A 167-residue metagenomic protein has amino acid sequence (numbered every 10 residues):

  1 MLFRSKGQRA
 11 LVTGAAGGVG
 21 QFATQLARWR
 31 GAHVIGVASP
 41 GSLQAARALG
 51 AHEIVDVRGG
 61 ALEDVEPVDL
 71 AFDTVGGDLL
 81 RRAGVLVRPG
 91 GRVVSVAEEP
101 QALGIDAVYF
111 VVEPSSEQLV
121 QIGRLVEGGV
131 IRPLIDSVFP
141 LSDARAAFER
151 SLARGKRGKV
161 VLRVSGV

Functional and structural regions predicted by a protein language model:
M1-V167: Terminal helix/beta-alpha structural elements that buttress the NAD(P)+-binding lobe
